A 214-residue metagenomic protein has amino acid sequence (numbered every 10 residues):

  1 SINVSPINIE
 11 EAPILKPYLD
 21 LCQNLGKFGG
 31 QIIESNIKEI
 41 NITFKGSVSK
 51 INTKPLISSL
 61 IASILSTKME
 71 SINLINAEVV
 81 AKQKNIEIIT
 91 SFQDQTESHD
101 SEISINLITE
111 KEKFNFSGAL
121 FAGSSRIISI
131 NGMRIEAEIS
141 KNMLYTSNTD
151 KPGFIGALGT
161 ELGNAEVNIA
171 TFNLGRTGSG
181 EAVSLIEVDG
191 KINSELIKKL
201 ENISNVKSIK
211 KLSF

Functional and structural regions predicted by a protein language model:
S1-F214: A conserved regulatory-domain signal marking ACT and ACT-like small-molecule sensing domains and adjacent regulatory
